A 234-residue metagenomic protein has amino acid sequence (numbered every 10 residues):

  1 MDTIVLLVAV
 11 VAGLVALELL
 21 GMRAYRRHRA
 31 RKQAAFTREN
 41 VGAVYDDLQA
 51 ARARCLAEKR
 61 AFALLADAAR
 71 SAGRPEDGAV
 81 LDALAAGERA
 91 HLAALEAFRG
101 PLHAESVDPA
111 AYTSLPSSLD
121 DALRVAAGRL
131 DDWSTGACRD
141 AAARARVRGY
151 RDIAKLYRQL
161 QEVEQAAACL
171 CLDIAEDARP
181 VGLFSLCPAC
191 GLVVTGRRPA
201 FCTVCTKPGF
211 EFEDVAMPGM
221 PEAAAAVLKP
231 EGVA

Functional and structural regions predicted by a protein language model:
D2-A234: Non-heme di-metal
